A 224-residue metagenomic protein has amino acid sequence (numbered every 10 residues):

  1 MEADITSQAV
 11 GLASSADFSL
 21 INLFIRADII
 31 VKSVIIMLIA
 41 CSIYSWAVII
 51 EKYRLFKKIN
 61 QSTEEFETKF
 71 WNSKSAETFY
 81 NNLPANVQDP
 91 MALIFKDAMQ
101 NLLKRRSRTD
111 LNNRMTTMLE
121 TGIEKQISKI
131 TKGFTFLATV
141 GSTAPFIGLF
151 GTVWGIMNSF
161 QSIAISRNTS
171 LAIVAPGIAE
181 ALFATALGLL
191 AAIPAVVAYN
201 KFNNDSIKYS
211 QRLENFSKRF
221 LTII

Functional and structural regions predicted by a protein language model:
M1-R26: Short, strongly hydrophobic alpha-helical membrane anchors
L20-K52: Hydrophobic alpha-helical transmembrane segments
V31-I35, T131-G141, E180-A184: N-terminal membrane-entry
V34-Y44, A144-I147, G151-W154, L189: Residue-level signal for the membrane-embedded core of alpha-helical transmembrane segments, especially mid-helix
K57-S170, V197-I224: Predominantly long cytosolic amphipathic alpha-helical stalk/bundle segments
R167-A181: Hydrophobic alpha-helical transmembrane segments and adjacent short intramembrane/lumenal linkers of inner/organellar
A181-A195: Hydrophobic alpha-helical transmembrane segments of polytopic membrane proteins
